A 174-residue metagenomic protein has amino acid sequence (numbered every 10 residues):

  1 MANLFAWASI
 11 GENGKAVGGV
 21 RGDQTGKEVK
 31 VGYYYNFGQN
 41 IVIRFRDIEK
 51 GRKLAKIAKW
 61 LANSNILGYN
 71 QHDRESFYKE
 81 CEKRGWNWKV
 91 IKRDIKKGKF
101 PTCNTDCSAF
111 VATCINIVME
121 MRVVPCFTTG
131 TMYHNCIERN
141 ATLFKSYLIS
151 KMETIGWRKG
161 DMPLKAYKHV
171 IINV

Functional and structural regions predicted by a protein language model:
M1-C126: N-terminal capping segments
A112, G160-V174: Catalytic nucleophile-His microenvironment captured as a short glycine-rich beta-strand/loop that brackets
E120-Y147: Short, basic/aromatic beta-hairpin or loop at an interaction surface
I155-R158: Short, well-ordered loop/turn sites that connect or cap secondary structure elements
